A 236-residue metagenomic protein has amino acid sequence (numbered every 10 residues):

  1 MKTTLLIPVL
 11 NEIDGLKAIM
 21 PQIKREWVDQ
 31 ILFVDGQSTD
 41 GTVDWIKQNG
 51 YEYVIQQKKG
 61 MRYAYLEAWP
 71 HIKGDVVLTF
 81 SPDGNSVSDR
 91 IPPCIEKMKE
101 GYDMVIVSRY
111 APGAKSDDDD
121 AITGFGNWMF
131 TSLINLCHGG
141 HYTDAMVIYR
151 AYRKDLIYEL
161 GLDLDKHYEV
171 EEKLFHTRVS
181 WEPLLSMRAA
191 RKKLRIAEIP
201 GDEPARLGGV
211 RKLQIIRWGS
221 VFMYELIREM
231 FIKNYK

Functional and structural regions predicted by a protein language model:
K2-T4, L184: Cell-envelope/extracellular polymer assembly enzymes that use nucleotide-activated donors
N11-R25: Short, well-formed alpha-helical segments that are part of the catalytic scaffolds of diverse glycosyltransferases
E12-G15, S38, M61, V87: Donor nucleotide-sugar binding loop of glycosyltransferases
D14, P93, S132, D163 (+1 more regions): Hydrophobic helical membrane-anchoring modules
D35-V43: A conserved acidic beta->alpha catalytic loop
Q57-K59, Y63-P70, S88-E172, R206-M223: Acceptor/aglycone-binding surface of glycosyltransferases and processive sugar-polymer synthases
V77: Short aromatic/hydrophobic "clamp" motif used to bind/position activated sugar donors
S81-S86: The conserved acidic donor/metal-binding loop of glycosyltransferases
